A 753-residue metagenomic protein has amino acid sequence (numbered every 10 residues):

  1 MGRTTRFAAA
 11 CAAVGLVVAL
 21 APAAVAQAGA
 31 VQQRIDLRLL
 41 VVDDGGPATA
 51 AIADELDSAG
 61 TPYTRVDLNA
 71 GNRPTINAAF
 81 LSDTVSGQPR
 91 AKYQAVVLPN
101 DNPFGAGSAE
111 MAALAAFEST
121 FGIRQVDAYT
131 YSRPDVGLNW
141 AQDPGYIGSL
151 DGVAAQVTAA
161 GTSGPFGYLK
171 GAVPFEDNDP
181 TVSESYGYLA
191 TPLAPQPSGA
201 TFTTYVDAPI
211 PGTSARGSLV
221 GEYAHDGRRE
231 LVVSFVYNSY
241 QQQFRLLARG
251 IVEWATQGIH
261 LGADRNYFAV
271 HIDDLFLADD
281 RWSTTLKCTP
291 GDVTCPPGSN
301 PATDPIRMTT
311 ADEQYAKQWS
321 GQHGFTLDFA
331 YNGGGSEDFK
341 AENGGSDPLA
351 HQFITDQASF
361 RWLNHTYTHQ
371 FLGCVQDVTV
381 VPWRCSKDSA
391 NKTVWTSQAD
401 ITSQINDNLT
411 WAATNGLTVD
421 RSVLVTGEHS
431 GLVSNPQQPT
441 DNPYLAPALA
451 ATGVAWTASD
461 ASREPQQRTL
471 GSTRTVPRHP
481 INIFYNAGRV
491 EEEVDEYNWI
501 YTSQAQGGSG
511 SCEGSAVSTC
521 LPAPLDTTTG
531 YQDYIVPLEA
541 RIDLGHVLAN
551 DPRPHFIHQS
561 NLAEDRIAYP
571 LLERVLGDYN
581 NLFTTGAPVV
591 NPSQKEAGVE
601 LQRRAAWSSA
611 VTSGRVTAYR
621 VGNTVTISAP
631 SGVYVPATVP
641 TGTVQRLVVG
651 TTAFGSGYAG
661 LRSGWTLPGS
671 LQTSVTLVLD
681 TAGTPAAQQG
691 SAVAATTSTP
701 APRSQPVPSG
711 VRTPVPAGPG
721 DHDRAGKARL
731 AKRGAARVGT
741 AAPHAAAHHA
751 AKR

Functional and structural regions predicted by a protein language model:
V31-Q32, R216-H323, D565-A597, V678-G690: Extracellular ligand-binding/catalytic regions of CAZymes and related secreted enzymes and adhesion modules
R38, D101, A115-F121, A128-A141 (+6 more regions): Metal-dependent polysaccharide deacetylase catalytic core of the NodB/CE4 family, i.e., the active-site-bearing domain
L40-D135: Helical hinge/lid and interdomain linker segments adjacent to catalytic or ligand-binding clefts that mediate domain
D67, A248-A269, Q314-E337, A413-N415 (+3 more regions): C-terminal domain-boundary segment and adjacent tail
I123-I210: An acidic, glycine-rich "communication" segment
L193-T203, G212, R216-R228, L247-G250 (+6 more regions): Active-site-adjacent pocket scaffolds in enzyme catalytic domains
H225, V236-Y237, V252-R281, N406 (+2 more regions): Catalytic grooves of carbohydrate-active enzymes
G655-S698: C-terminal beta-strand-rich structural cap/linker in extracellular carbohydrate-active enzymes
